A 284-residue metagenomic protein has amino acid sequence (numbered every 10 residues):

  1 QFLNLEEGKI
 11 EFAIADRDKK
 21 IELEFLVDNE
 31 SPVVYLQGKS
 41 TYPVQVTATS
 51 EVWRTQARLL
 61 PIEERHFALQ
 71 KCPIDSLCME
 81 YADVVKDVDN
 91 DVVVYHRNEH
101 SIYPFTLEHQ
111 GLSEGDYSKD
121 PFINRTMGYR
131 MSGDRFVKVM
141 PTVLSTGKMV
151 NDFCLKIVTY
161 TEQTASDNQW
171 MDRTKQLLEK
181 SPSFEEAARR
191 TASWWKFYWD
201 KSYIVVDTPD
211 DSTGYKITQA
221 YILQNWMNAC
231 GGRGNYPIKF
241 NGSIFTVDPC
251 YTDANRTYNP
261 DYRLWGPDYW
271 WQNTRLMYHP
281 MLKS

Functional and structural regions predicted by a protein language model:
Q1-S284: Aromatic-residue-lined binding/catalytic grooves and analogous aromatic/hydrophobic interfacial grooves in multimeric
